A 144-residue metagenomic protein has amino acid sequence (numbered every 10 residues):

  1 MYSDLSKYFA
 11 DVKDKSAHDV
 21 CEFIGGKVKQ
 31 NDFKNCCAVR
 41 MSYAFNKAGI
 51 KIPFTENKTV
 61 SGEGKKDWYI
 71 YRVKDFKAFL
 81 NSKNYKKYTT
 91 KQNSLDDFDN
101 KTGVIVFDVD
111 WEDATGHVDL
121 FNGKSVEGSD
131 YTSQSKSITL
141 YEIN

Functional and structural regions predicted by a protein language model:
M1-K66: N-terminal capping segments
I24, I50-I52, I70, I105 (+2 more regions): Weak global preference for isoleucine
G26, C37, T102-V104, G116 (+1 more regions): Residue-level marker of intrinsically disordered, low-complexity segments enriched for small/polar residues
A44, F107-D110, I143: Active-site-proximal beta-strand/loop segments in catalytic clefts of secreted hydrolases
T59-Y131: ...with weaker cross-activation on analogous glycine-rich loops/strands in unrelated enzymes
S125-N144: Glycine-rich, aromatic-bearing surface loops/beta-hairpins
